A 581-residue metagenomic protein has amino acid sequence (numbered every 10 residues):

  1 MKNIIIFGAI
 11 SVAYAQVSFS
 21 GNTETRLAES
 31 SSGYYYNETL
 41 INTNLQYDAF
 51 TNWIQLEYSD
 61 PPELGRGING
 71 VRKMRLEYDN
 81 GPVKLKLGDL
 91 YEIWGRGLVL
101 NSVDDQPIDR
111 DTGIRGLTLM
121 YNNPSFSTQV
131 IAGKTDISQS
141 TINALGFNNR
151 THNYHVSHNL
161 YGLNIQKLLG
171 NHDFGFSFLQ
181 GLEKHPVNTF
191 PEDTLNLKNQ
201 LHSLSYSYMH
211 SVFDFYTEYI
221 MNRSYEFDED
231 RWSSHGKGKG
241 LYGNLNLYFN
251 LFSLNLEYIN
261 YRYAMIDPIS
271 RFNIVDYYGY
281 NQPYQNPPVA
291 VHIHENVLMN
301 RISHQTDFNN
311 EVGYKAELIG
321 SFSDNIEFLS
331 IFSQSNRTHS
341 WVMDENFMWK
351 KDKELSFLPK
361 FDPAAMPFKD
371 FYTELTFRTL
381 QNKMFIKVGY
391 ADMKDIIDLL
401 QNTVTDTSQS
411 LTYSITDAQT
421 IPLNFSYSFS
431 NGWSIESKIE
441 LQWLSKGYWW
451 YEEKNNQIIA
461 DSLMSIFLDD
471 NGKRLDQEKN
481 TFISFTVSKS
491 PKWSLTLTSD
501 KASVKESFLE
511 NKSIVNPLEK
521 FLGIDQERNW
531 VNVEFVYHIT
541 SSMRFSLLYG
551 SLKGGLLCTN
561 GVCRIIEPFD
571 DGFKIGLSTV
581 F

Functional and structural regions predicted by a protein language model:
M1-S20, L577, F581: Bacterial Sec-dependent N-terminal signal peptides
A15-N37, L45, F50-I54, V83-L85 (+2 more regions): Transmembrane beta-strand segments of Gram-negative outer membrane beta-barrel proteins
N22-E24, Y34-E38, L195-F581: Exposed, low-structure sequence patches enriched in small/polar residues
N22-R26, G88-L168, G175-L195, V275-A316 (+2 more regions): Surface-exposed coil loops of outer-membrane beta-barrel proteins
E38, N69-M74, T112-G116, N159-L163 (+3 more regions): Short alpha-helical segments and helix-capping/turn motifs at coil-helix boundaries
L45, F50-I137, L245-P268: Outer membrane beta-barrel
S59-I68, H152-Y154, N222-G236: Outer-membrane beta-barrel proteins
